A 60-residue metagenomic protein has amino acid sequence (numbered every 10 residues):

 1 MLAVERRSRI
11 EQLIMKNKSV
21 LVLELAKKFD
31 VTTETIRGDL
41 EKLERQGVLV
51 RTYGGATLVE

Functional and structural regions predicted by a protein language model:
L2-K28, T33-E60: HTH-adjacent hinge/linker in prokaryotic transcriptional regulators
